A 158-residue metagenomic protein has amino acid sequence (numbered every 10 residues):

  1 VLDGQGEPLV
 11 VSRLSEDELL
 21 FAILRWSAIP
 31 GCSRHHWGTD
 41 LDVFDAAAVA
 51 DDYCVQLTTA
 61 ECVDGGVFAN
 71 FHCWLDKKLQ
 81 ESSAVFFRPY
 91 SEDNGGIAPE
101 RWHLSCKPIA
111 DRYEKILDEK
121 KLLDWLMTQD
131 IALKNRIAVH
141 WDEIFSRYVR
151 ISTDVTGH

Functional and structural regions predicted by a protein language model:
V1-V155: Cell-envelope/glycan interface and biosynthesis
